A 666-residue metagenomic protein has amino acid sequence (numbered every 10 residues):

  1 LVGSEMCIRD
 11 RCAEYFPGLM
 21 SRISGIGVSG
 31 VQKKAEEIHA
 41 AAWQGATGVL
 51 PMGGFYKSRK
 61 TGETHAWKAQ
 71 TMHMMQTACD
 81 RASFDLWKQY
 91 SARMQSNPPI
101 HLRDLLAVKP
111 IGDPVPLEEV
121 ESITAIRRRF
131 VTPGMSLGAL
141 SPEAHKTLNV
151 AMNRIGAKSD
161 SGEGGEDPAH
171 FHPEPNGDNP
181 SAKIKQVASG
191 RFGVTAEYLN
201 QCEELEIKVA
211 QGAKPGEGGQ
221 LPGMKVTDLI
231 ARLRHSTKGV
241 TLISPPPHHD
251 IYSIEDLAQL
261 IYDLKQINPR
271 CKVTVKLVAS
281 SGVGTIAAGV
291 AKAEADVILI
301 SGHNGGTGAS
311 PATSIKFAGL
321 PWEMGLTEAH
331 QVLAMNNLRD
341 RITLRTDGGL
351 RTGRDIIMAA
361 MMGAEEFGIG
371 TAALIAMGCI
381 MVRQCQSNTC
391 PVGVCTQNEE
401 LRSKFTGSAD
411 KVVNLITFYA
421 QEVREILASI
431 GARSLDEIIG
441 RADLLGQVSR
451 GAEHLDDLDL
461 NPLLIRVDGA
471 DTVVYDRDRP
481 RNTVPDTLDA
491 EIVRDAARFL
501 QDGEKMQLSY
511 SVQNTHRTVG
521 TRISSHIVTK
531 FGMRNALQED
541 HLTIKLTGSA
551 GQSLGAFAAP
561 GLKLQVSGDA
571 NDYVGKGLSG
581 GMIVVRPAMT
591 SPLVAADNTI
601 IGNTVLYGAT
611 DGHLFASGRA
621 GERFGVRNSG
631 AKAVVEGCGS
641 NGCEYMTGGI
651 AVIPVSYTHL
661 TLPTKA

Functional and structural regions predicted by a protein language model:
L1-D10, T658-A666: Conserved small/polar residues in nucleotide/adenosyl-binding loops
S4-A41, P311-D457: Active-site capping/gating regions of soluble enzymes
S4-R232, A409-A428, A432-L542, A550-L554 (+1 more regions): Conserved, well-structured core domains of diverse proteins
S4-R9, G164, F171-P175, E217-P222 (+12 more regions): Short acidic, glycine/serine/threonine-rich loops at helix termini
R127-G138, G239-H248, Q266-V273, T307-K316 (+2 more regions): Glycine- and acidic
S159-G162, V297-I300, E366-I369, Q565 (+2 more regions): Short hydrophobic alpha-helical runs that function as membrane-insertion/retention elements
L199, E204, G212-R345, R354-E366 (+4 more regions): Alpha/beta enzyme core
V473-L660, A666: Long, distal/terminal scaffolding or interaction modules with repetitive or compositionally biased sequence
